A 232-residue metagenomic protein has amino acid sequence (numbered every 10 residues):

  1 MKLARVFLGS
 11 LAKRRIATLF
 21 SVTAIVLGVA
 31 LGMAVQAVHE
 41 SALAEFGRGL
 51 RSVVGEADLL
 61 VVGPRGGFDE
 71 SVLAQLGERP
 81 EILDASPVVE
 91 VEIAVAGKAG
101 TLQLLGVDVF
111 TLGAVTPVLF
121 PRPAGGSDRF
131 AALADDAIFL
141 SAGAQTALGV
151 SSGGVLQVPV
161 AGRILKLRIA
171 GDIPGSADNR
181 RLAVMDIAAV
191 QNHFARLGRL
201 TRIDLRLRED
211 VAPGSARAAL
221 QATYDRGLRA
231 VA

Functional and structural regions predicted by a protein language model:
M1-A232: Alpha-helical transmembrane segments of bacterial inner-membrane membrane proteins
